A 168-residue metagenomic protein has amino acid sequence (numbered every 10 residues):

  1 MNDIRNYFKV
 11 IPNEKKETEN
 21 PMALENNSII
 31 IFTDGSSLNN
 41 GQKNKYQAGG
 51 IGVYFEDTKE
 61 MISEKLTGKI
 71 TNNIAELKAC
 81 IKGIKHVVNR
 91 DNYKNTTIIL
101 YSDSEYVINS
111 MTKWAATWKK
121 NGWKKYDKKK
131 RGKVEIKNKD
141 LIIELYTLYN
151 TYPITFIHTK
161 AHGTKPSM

Functional and structural regions predicted by a protein language model:
I4-P12, E17-K78, K85-V87: RNase H-like nuclease fold core
S36-K43, I81-M168: RNase H catalytic domain
